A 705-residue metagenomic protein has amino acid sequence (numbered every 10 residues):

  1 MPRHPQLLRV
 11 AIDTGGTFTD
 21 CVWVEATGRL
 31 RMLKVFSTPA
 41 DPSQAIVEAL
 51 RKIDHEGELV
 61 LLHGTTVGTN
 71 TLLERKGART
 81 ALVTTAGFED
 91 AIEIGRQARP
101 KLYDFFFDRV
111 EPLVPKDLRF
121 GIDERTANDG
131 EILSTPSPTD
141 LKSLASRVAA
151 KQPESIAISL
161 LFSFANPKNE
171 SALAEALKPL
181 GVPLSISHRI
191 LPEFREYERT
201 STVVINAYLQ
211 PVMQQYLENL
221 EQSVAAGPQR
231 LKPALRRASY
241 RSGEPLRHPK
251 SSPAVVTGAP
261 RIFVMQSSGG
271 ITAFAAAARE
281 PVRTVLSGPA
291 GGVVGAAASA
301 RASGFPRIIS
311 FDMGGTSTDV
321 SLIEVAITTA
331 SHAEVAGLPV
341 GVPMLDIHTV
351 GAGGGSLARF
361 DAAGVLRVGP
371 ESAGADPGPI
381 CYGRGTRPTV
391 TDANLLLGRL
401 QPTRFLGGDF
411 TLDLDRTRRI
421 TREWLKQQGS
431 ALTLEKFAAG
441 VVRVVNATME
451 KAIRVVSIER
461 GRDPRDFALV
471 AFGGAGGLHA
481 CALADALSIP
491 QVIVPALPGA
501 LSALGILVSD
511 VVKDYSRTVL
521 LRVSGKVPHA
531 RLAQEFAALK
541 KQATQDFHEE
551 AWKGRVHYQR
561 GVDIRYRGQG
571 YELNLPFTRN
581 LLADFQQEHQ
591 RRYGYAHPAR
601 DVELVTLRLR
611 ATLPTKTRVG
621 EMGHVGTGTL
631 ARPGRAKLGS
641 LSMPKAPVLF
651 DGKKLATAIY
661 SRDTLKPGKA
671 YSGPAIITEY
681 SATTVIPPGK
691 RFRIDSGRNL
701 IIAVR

Functional and structural regions predicted by a protein language model:
M1-A81, A127, S134-A157, P167-S187 (+13 more regions): N-terminal glycine/serine-rich phosphate-binding loop of ATP-dependent small-molecule kinases, especially carbohydrate
M1-P5, D54-G57, A149-Q152, Q222-R261 (+1 more regions): Intrinsic disorder/low-complexity segments
A11, D20, M32, F36-P42 (+9 more regions): Conserved phosphate-binding loops in N-terminal lobes of ATP-dependent enzymes of the actin/Hsp70/sugar-kinase
T14, T139, R147, Q152-E154 (+11 more regions): C-terminal, non-catalytic interaction/recognition modules in large multi-subunit enzymes and RNPs
M32-T38, A81-G87, F107-R109, F274-L397 (+1 more regions): Glycine-rich phosphate-binding loop of actin/hexokinase-like ATP-binding domains
A157-L161, S187-R189, S267-S268, G314 (+2 more regions): Glycine-rich beta-strand-to-loop/alpha-helix junction loops that act as flexible
S159-V203, A207, D413, L604-E621 (+1 more regions): Terminal amphipathic helices with adjacent charged low-complexity linkers/tails
